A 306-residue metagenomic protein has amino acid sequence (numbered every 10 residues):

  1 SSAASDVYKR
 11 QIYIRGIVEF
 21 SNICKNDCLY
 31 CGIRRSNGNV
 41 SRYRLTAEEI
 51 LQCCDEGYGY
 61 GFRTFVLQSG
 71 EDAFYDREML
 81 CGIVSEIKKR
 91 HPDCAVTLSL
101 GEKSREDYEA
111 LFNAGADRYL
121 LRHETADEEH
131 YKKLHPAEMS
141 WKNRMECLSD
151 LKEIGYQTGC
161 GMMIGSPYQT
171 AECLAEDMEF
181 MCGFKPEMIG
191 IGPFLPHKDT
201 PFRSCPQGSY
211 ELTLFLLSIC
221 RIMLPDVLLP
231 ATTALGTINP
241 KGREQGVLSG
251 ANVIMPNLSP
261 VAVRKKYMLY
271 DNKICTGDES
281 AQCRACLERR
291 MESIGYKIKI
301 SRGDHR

Functional and structural regions predicted by a protein language model:
A3-Y8: Short, small-residue-biased leader/transition segments that mark boundaries at the very start of proteins
I14-E48: Canonical Radical SAM [4Fe-4S] cluster-binding loop centered on the CxxxCxxC motif and its immediate flanking residues
G16, C54, C81-S85, Y108 (+6 more regions): Generic structural signal for well-ordered alpha-helices, preferentially at hydrophobic/aromatic core positions
V18-F20, E71-A73, L100-S104, T125-D127 (+5 more regions): Active-site-proximal loop/turn and secondary-structure-junction residues that shape catalytic pockets, frequently
C28, L67, L121, L151 (+3 more regions): Conserved, mostly hydrophobic/aromatic
R35-I50, G57-E78, V84-L148, Q157-I164 (+1 more regions): Core AdoMet radical
Y58, C182-R306: Auxiliary Fe-S-binding modules of radical SAM enzymes
S104-L111, P167-M181, T237-L248: Catalytic cores of alpha/beta
